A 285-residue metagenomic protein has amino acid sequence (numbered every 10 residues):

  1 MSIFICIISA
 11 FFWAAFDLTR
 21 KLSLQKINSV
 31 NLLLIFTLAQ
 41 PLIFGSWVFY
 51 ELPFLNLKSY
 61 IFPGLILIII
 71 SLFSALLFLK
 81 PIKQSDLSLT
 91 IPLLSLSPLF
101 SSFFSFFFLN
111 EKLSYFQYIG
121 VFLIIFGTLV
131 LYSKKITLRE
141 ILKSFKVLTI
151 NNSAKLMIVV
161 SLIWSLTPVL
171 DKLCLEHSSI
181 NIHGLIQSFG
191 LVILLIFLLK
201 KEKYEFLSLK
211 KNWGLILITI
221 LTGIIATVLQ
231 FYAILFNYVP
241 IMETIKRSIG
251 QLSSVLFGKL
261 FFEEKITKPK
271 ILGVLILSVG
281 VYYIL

Functional and structural regions predicted by a protein language model:
M1-I69, F73-S85, S133-I158, F189-F236 (+1 more regions): Membrane-interface interhelical linkers
M1-I7, L99-L162, K268-L285: Juxtamembrane helix-loop boundary signature in multi-pass membrane transporters
W13, S71, P98, W164 (+2 more regions): Residue-level signal for conserved functional micro-sites within the alpha-helical transmembrane segments of Major
D17, P41-V48, A75-L76, L99-F106 (+7 more regions): Hydrophobic transmembrane alpha-helices of multi-pass small-molecule transporters
S23, F108, C174, L260-F261: Hydrophobic alpha-helical transmembrane and interfacial-helix anchor sites in secondary transporters
F44-P53, S101-Q117, V159-E176, G223-V239 (+1 more regions): Hydrophobic alpha-helical transmembrane segments in multi-pass integral membrane proteins
I66, I70, I82-L131, I182-V192 (+1 more regions): Specific alpha-helical transmembrane segments that line the substrate/conduction pathway and gating interfaces
I163-E205: Aromatic-anchored, glycine/proline-accented short structural segments that stabilize local strand-turns or short
